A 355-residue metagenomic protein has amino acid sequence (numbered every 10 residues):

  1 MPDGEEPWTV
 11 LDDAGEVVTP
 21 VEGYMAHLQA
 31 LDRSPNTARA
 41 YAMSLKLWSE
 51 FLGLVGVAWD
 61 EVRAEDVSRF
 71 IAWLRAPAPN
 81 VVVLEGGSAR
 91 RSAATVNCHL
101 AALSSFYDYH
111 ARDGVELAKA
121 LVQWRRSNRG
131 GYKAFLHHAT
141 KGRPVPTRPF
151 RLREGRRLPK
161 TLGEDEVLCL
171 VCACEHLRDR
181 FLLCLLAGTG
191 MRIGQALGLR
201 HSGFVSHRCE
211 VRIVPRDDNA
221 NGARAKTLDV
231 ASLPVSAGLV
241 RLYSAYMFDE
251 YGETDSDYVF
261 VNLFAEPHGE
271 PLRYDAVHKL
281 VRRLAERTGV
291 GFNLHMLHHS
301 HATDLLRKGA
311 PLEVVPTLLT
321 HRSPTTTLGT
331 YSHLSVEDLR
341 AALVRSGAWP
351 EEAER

Functional and structural regions predicted by a protein language model:
V21-N36, K46-H137, C169-C172: N-terminal core-binding DNA-recognition domain of tyrosine recombinases/integrases
R112-L117, L186-C209, H268, E313-V314: Short, charged phosphate-coordinating catalytic segments
E154-I193, L197, T254: Basic, Lys/Arg- and aromatic-enriched nucleic-acid-binding interface segment
G194, G198-R241: Conserved tyrosine-mediated DNA breakage-rejoining catalytic core shared by Y-recombinases
F204-S206, G289-G291, A310-T330: Short, polar N-cap/turn motifs at the start of nucleic acid-interacting alpha helices
S236-V290: Active-site/catalytic core of tyrosine-dependent DNA strand-transfer enzymes
E266, S346-R355: C-terminal secondary-structure termini that scaffold catalytic or DNA-interacting sites
V290-G309: Short basic/aromatic active-site micro-motif
